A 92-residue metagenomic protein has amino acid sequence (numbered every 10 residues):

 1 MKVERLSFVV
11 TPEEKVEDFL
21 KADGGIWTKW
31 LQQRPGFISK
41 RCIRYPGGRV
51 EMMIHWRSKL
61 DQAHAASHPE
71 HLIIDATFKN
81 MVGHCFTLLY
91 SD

Functional and structural regions predicted by a protein language model:
K2-V9, I38-H68: Short, well-ordered beta-strand segments in beta-rich or mixed alpha/beta enzyme and ligand-binding folds
R5-S7, L88-D92: Short amphipathic
V9-A22: Short, surface-exposed ligand-recognition loops at beta-strand->loop->(often short) alpha-helix junctions that present
T11-E13, K59, D92: Generic structural motif
G25-I38, H55-L89: An amphipathic, aromatic/His-enriched active-site/gating alpha helix that lines ligand/cofactor pockets
